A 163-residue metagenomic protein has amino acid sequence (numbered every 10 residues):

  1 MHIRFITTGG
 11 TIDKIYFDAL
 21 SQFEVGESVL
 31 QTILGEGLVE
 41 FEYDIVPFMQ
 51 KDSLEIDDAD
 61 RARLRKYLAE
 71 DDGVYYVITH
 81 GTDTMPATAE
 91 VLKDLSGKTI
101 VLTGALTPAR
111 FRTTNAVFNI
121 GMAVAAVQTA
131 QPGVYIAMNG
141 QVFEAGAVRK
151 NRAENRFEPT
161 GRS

Functional and structural regions predicted by a protein language model:
M1-S163: Active-site histidine-anchored catalytic micro-motif
